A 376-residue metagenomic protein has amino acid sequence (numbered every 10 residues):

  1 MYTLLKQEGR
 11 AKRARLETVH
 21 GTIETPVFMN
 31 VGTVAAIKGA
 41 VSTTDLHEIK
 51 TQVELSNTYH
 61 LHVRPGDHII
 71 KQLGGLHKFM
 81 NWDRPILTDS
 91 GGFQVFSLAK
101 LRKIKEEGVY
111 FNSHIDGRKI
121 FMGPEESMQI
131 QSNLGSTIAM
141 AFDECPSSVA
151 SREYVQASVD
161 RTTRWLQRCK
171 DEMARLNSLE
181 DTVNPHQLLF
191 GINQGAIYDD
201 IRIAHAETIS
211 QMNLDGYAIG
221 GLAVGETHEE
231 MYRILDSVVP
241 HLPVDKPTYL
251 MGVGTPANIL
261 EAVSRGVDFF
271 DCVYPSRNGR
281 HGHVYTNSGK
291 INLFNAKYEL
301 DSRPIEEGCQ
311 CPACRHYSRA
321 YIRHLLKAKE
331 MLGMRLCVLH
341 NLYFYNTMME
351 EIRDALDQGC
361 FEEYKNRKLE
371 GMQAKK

Functional and structural regions predicted by a protein language model:
M1-R15, I23-G32, G39-A40, D143-V149 (+1 more regions): C-terminal extensions of enzymes
M1-V183, A296-E299: Non-catalytic, usually N-terminal nucleic-acid engagement modules in DNA/RNA processing proteins
G21, E54, D89, Q131 (+5 more regions): Conserved, mostly hydrophobic/aromatic
G21, T162-C169, I209, V238 (+3 more regions): Hydrophobic alpha-helical packing residues
F121, E125, R152, Q156-T163 (+5 more regions): Non-membrane alpha-helical structural segments and their capping/turn regions in soluble enzymes
S147-R152, Q156, G216-L222, M331-M334: Glycine- and acidic
T163, E172, L176, N184 (+1 more regions): Glycine-rich phosphate/ribose-binding loops and adjacent secondary-structure elements that form binding surfaces
E172-T182, K246, I352-Y364: Surface-exposed helix-capping loop/turn segments at secondary-structure junctions
